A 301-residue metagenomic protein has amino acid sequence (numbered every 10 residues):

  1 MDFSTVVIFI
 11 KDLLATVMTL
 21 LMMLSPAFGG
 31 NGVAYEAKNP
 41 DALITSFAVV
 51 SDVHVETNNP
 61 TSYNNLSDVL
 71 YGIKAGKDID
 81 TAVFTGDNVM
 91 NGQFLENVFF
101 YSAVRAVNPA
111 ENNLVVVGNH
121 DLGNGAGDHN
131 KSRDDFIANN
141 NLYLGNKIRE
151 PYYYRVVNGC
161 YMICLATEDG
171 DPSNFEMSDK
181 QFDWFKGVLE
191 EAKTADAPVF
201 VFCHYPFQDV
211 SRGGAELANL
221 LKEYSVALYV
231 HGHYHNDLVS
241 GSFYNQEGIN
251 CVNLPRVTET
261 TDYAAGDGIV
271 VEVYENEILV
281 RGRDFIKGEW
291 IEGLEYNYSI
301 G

Functional and structural regions predicted by a protein language model:
F28-N97: N-terminal active-site segment of His-dependent metallophosphoesterases
K38-A42, I269-G301: A short C-terminal boundary segment appended to hydrolase-like catalytic domains
I44-T57, G159-D169, F200-C203, N250-R256 (+1 more regions): Active-site-proximal beta-strand elements of phosphoester/diester hydrolases
V49-S51, T81-D87, N113-N119, F200-H204 (+2 more regions): Active-site neighborhood of phospho(di)ester-bond hydrolases with catalytic His/Asp-centered motifs
E56-N58, M90-F94, V117-A126, G170-S173 (+4 more regions): Active-site environment of divalent metal-dependent phosphoester hydrolases
F94-K186, E190, E216-K222, S240-L254 (+3 more regions): Extended active-site neighborhood of metal-dependent phosphoesterases/phosphodiesterases
A192-D209: Short acidic, glycine-rich surface-loop motifs adjacent to enzyme active sites
